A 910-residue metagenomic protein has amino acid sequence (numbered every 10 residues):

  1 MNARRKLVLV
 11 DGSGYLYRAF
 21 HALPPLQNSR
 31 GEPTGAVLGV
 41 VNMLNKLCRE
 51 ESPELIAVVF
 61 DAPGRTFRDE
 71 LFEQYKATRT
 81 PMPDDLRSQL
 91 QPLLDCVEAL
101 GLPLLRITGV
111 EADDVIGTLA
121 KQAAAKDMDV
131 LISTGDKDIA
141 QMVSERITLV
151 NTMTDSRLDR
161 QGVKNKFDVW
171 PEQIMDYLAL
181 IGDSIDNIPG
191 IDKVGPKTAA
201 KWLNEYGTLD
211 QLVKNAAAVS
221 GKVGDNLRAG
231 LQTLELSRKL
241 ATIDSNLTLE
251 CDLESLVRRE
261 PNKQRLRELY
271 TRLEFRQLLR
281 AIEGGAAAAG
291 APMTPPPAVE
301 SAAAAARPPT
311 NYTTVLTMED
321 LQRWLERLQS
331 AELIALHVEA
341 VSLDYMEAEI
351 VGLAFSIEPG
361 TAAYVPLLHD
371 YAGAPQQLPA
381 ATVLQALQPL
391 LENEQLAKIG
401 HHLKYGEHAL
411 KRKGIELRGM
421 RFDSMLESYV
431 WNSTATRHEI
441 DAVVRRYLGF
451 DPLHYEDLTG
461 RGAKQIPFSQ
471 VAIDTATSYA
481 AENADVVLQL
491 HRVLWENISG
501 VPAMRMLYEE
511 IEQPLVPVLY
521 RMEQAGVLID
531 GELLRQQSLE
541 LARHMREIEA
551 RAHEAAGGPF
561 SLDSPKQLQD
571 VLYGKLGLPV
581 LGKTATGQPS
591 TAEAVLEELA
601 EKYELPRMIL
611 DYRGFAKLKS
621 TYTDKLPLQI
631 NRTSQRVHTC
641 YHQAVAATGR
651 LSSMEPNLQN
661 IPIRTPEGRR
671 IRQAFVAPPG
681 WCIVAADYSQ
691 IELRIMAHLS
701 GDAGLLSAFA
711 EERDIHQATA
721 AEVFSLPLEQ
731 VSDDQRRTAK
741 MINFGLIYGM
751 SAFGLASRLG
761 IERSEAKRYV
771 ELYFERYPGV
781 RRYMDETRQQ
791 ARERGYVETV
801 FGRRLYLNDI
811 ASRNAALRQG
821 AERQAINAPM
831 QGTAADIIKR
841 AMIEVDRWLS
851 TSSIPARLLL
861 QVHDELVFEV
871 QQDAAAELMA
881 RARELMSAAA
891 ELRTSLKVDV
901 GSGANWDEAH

Functional and structural regions predicted by a protein language model:
N2-R4, S52-A57, A125, S144-T148 (+7 more regions): Non-catalytic nucleic-acid-binding/docking modules located in mid-to-C-terminal regions of nucleic-acid enzymes
N2-S133, K137-Q161, T233-L236, T242-E250 (+2 more regions): Noncatalytic, basic helical substrate-engagement surface that gates or grips nucleic-acid strands
L9-V10, I132-T134, I334-L336, G400 (+3 more regions): Short hydrophobic beta-strand that contains or immediately precedes a catalytic carboxylate
L16-A22, A140-E145, L343-D344, K404-G414 (+3 more regions): Short active-site loop/helix that positions an aromatic residue
R106, R157-I185, A304-Y312, D344 (+2 more regions): Active-site-proximal helix-loop-helix substrate-binding element of RNase H-like nuclease domains
G230-G373, A435, V443-V444, Y455 (+10 more regions): Conserved "right-hand" nucleotidyltransferase catalytic core of DNA-directed polymerases
I466-S469, P517, R521-Q524, P579 (+8 more regions): Conserved catalytic core of nucleic-acid polymerases
R543, E547-A550, E554-R607, E775-R823 (+2 more regions): C-terminal polymerase-core module
